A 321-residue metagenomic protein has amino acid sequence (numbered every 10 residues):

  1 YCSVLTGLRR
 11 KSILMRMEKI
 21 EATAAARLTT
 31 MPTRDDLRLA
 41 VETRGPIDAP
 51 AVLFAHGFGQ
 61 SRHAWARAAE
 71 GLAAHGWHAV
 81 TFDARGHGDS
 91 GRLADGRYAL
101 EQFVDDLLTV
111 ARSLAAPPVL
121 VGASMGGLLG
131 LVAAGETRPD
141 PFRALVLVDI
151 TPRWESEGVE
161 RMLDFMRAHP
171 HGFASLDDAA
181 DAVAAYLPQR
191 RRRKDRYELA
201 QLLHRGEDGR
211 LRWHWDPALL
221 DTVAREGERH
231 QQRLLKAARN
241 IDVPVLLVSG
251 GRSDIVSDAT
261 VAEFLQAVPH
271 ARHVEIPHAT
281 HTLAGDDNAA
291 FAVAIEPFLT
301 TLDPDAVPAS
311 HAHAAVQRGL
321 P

Functional and structural regions predicted by a protein language model:
D35-R44: A short loop-to-beta-strand scaffold at the N-terminal edge of the catalytic core in hydrolase folds
L37, A69, A73-A74, V80 (+2 more regions): Active-site loop/oxyanion-hole signature of alpha/beta-hydrolase fold enzymes
T43-D89, D303: Conserved HGGG/HGGXW glycine-rich cap/lid loop of the alpha/beta-hydrolase fold
A116-S156: Conserved hydrolase catalytic core segment
A174-R229: Conserved alpha/beta-hydrolase catalytic His-Asp/Glu region
E207-Q266, E275: Conserved serine/cysteine hydrolase catalytic core
V268-H281: Catalytic histidine neighborhood in serine/cysteine hydrolases with alpha/beta-hydrolase-type architecture
A279-A292: Catalytic histidine-centered segment of alpha/beta-hydrolase-like enzymes
